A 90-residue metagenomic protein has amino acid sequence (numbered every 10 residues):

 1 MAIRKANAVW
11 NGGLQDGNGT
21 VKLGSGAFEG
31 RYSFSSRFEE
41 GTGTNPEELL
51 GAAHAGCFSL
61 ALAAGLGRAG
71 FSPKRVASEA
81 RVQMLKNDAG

Functional and structural regions predicted by a protein language model:
M1-A52, S59-G90: Extended beta-strand/beta-hairpin segments
